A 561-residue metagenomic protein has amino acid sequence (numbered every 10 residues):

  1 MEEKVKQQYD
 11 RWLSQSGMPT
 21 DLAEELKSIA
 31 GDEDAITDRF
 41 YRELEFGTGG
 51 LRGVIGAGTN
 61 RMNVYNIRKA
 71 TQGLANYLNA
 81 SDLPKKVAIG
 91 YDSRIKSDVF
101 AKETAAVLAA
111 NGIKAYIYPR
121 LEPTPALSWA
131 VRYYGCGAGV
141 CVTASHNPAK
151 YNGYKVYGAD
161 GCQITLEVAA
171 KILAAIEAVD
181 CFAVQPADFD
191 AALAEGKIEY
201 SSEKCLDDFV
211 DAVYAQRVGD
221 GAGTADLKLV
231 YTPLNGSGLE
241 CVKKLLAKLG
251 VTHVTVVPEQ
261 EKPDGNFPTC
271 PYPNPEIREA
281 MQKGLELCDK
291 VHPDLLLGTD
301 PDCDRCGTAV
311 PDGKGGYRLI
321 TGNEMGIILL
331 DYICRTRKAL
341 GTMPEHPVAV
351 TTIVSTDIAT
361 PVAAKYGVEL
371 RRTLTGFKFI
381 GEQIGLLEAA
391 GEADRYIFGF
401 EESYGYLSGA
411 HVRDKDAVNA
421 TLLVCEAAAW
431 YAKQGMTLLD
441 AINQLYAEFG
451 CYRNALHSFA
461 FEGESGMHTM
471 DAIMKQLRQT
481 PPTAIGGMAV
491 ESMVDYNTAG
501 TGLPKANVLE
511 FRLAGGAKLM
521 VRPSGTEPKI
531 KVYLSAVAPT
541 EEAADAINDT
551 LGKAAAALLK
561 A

Functional and structural regions predicted by a protein language model:
E3-T104, N111, A192, I198-D226 (+1 more regions): An N-terminal, well-structured beta->alpha segment
A35-F40, L44, N152-A280, L287: Gly/Ser/Thr-enriched, mixed-charge loops and adjacent short helices that form phosphate/oxyanion-binding elements
F40-N60, A144-N147, P233-L245, P301 (+3 more regions): Conserved phosphate/anionic-ligand binding catalytic regions in large, soluble enzymes, centered on
A88-Y151, K248-T308: N-terminal small/polar loop signature for handling phosphorylated ligands or for N-terminal nucleophile
D98-E103, S128-R132, K150-V156, E177 (+9 more regions): Short acidic, glycine/serine/threonine-rich loops at helix termini
Y157-A187, N323-P347, T351-V362, A417 (+1 more regions): Glycine-rich phosphate-binding loop plus the immediately following alpha-helix
D289, P293-L295, G316-R318, T336-R522 (+3 more regions): Phosphate-binding and adjacent anionic-ligand microenvironments
